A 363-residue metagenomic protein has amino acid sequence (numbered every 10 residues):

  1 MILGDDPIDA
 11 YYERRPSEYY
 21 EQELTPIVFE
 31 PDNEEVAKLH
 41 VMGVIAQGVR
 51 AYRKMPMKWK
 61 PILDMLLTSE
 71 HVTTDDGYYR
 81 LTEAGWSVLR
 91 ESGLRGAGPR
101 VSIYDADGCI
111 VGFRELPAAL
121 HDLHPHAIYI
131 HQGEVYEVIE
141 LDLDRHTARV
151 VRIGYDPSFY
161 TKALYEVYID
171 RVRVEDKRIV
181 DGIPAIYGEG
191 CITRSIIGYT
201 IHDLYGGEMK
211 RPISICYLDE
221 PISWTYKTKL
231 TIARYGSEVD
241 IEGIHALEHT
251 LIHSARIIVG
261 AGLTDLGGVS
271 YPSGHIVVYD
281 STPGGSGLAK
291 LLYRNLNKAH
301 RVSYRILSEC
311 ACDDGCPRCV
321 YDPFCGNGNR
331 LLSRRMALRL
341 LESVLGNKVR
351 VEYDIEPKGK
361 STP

Functional and structural regions predicted by a protein language model:
M1-L24, E30, E34-M55, W86-C310 (+2 more regions): Extended Lys/Arg-rich polyanion-binding regions
K58-T74: Basic amphipathic alpha-helical segments that dock to polyanions
Y78-L81: Minor-groove-contacting beta-hairpin "wing" of winged helix-turn-helix DNA-binding domains
D314-Y321: Short, cysteine/histidine-rich loop/knuckle motifs that typically chelate Zn2+
L341-G359: Short Fe-S-cluster ligation motifs
